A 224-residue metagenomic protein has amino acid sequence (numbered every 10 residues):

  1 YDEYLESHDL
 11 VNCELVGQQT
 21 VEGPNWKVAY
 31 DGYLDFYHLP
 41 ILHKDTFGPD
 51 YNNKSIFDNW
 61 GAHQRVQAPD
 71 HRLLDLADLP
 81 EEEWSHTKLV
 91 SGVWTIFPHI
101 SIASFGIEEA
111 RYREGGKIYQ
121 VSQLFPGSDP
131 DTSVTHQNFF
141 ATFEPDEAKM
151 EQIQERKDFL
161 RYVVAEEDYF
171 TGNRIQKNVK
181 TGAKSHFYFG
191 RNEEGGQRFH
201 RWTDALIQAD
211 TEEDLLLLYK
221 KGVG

Functional and structural regions predicted by a protein language model:
Y1-G224: C-terminal catalytic domain of Rieske-type non-heme iron oxygenases
